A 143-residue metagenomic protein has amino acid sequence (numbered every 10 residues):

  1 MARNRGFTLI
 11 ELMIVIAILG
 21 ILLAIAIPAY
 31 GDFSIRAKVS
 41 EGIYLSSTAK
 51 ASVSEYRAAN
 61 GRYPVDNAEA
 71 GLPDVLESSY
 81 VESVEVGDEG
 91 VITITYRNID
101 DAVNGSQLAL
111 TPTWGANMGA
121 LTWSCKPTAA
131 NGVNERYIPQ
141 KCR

Functional and structural regions predicted by a protein language model:
M1, A24-I27, K38, K50 (+4 more regions): Generic detection of intrinsically disordered/low-complexity segments and helix-coil linkers/edges
A2-E41, L45: N-terminal single-pass transmembrane signal-anchor helix
F33-E69, P73: Conserved hydrophobic/amphipathic alpha-helical signal-anchor segments
A58-R143: Periplasmic/extracellular, small/polar-rich flexible segments of pilin-like filament-forming proteins
